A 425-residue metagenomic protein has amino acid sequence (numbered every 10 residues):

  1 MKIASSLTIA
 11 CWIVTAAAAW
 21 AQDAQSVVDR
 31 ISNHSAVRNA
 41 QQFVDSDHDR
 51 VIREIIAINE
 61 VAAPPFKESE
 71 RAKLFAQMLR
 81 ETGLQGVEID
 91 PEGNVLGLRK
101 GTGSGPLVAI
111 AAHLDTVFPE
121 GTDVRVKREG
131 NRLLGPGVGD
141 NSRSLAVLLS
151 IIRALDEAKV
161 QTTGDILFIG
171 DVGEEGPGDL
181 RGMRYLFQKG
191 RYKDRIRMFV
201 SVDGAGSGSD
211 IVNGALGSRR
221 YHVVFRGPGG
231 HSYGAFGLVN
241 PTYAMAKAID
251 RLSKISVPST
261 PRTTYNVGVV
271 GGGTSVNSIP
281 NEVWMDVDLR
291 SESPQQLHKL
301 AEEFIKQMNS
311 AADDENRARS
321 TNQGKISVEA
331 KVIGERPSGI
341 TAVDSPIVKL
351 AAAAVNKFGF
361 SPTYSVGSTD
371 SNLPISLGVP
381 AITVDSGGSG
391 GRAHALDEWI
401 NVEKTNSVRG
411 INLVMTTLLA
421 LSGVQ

Functional and structural regions predicted by a protein language model:
M1-I9: Bacterial N-terminal signal peptides that target proteins for export
T8-A16: Bacterial N-terminal signal peptides
W20-P64, V212-G217: N-terminal hydrophobic or amphipathic helices/low-complexity stretches enriched in small/hydrophobic/Pro/Gly
Q22-N39, I56, T242-Q425: Metal-dependent amide/peptide-bond hydrolase catalytic core, centered on the "pita-bread" metallohydrolase fold
R53-P106: A non-catalytic alpha/beta surface segment that caps or lines the substrate-entry region of metallo-dependent hydrolase
L98-R143: Catalytic-core environment of secreted peptidases
D115-R128, V200, V212-V224: Acidic-glycine-rich active-site phosphate/pyrophosphate-binding loop
R132, G137-L216, P258, N277: Acidic/histidine-rich catalytic neighborhood of metal-dependent amide-processing enzymes
